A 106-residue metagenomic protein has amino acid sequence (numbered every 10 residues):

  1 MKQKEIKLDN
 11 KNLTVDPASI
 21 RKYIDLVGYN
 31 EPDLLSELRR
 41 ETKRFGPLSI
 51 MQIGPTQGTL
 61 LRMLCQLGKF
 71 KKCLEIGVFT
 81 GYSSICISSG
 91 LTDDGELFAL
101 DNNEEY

Functional and structural regions predicted by a protein language model:
M1-Y106: A short alpha-helical cap/connector motif
